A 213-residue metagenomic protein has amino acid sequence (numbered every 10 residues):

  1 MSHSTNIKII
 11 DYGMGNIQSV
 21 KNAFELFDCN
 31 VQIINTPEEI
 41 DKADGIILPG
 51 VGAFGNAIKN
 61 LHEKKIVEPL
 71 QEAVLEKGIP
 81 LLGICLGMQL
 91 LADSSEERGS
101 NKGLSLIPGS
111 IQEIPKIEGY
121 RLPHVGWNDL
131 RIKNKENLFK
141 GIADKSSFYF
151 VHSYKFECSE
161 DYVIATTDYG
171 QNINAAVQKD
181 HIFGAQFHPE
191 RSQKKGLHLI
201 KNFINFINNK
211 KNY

Functional and structural regions predicted by a protein language model:
S2-K8: Extreme N-terminal starter segment of soluble prokaryotic enzymes
K8-I10, Y149: Conserved beta-strand elements of the Class I
A43: An anion/phosphate-binding loop that grips the pyrophosphate of nucleotide cofactors and donors
G52-V125: Cysteine-nucleophile active-site neighborhood
S95-Q171: Pocket-forming structural segment of enzyme catalytic cores
Q171-Q178: Short, surface-exposed beta-strand/loop micro-motifs that present aromatic residues
A185-Y213: Acyltransferase
